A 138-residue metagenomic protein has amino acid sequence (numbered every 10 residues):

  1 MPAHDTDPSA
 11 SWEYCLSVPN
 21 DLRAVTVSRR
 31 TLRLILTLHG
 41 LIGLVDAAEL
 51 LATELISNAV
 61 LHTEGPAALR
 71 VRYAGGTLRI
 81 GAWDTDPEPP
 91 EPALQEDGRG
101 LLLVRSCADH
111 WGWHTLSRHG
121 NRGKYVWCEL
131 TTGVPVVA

Functional and structural regions predicted by a protein language model:
M1-C15, V60-A138: Conserved beta-strand-loop-beta-strand hairpin that lines the nucleotide-binding pocket of ATP/GTP-utilizing enzymes
C15-R29: STAS-typified acidic loop motif
N20, L36, G40-G43, A59 (+1 more regions): Short coil/turn residues that cap or connect secondary-structure elements
V25-T53: Conserved short strand/loop->alpha-helix "switch" segment adjacent to the catalytic nucleotide/phosphoryl-transfer site
L51, I56-L61: Short, well-structured hydrophobic secondary-structure segments
